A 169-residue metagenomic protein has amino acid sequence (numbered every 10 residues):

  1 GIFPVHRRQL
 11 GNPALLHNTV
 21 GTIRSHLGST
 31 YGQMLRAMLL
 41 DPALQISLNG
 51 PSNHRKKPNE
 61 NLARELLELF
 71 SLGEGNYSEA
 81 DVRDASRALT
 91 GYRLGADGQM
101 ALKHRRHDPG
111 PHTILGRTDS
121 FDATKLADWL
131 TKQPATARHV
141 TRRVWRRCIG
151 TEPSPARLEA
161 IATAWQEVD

Functional and structural regions predicted by a protein language model:
N12-D169: Active-site substrate-binding loop specific to GH73 endo-beta-N-acetylglucosaminidase modules in bacterial autolysins
